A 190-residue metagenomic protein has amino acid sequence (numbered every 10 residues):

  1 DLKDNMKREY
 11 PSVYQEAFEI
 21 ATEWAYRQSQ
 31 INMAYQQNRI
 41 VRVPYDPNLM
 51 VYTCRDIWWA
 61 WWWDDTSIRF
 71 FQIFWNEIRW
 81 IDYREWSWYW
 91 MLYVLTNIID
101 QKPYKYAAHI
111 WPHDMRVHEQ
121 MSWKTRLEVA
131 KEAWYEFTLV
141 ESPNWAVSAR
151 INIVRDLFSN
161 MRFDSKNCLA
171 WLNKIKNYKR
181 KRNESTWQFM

Functional and structural regions predicted by a protein language model:
D1-R55: ATPase catalytic-site recognition across NTP-hydrolyzing enzymes
K3, W61-D64, W88, C168: Active-site-proximal structural scaffolding
Y14, D56-W61, E85, H113: Short, flexible loop/turn elements at secondary-structure junctions
R27, V41-R42, W61, M91 (+1 more regions): Polar low-complexity intrinsically disordered regions enriched in Ser/Thr and small residues
D46-I73: Gly/Thr-rich phosphate-binding beta-strand-loop-beta motif of the actin/hexokinase/Hsp70
R69-F189: Mg2+-dependent endonuclease catalytic cores in nucleic-acid-processing enzymes, primarily RNase H-like
